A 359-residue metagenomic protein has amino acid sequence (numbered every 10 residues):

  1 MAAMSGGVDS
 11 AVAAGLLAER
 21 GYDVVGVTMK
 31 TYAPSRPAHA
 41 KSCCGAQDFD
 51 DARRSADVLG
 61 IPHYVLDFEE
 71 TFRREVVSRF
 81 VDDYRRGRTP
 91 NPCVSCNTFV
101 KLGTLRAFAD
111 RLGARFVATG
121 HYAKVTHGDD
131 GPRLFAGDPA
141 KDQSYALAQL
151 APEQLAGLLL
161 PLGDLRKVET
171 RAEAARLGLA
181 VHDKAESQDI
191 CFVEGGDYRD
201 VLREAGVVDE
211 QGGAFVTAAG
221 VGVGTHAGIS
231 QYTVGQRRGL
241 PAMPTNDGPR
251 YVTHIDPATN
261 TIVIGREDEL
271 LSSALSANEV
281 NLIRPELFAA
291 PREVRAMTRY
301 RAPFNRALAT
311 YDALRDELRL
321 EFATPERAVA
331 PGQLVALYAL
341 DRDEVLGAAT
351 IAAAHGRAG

Functional and structural regions predicted by a protein language model:
M1-A148, L159, V168-E169, A175 (+2 more regions): ATP-dependent adenylation/nucleotidyltransferase module used to activate substrates
V8, A118-V125, D130-G359: AMP-forming adenylation/ATP pyrophosphatase catalytic core
